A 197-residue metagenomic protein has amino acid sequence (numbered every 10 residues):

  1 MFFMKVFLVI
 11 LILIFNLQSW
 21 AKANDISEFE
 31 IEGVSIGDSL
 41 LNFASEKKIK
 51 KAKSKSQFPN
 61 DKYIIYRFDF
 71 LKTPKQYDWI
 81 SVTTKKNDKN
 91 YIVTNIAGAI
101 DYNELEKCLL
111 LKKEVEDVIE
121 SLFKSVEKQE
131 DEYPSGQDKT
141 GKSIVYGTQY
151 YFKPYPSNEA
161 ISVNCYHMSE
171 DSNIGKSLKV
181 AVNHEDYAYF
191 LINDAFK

Functional and structural regions predicted by a protein language model:
M1-M4: N-terminal secretory signal peptides that target proteins for export/translocation
V6-Q18: Sec-dependent N-terminal signal peptides
K22-I64, N95-K197: Non-cytosolic coordination micro-motifs
Y66-I92: Compositionally biased P/S/T/G-rich terminal and signal peptide-adjacent segments that lie outside catalytic cores
